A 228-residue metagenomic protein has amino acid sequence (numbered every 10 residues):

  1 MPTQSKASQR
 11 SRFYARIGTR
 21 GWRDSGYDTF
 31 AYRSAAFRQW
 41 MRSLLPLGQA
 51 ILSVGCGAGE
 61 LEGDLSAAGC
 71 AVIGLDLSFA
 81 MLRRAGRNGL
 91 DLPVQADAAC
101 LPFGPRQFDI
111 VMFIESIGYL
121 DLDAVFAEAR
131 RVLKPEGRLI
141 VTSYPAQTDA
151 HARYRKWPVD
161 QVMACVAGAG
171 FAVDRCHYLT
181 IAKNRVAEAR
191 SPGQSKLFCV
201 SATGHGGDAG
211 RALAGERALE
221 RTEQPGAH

Functional and structural regions predicted by a protein language model:
M1-P46: Conserved class I S-adenosyl-L-methionine
G48-G57: Conserved class I S-adenosyl-L-methionine
A58-C100: Class I SAM-dependent methyltransferase SAM/SAH-binding core
M112: A conserved beta-strand element that flanks and buttresses the S-adenosyl-L-methionine
D123-P135: A short glycine-rich, Lys/Arg-flanked "PGG" loop and its adjoining helix->strand segment in the class I
G137-Y144: Conserved beta-strand signature within the Rossmann-like core of class I S-adenosyl-L-methionine
R155-G170, C176: Short alpha-helix
R185-H228: Core SAM-dependent methyltransferase catalytic element
